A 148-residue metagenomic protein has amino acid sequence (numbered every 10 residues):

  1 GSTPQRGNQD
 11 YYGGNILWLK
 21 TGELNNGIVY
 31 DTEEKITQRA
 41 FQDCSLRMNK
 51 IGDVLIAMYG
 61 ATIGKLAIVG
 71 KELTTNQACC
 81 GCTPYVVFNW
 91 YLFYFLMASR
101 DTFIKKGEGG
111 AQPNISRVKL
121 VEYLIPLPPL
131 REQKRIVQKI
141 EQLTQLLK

Functional and structural regions predicted by a protein language model:
G1-N26, A40-C44, T62, E108: Low-complexity, Lys/Gly-biased intrinsically disordered segments
G1-T3, G27-I28, Y85, K139-L143: Conserved aromatic/hydrophobic "specificity hotspots" at molecular recognition or selectivity sites
G14, K50, V118: Structured loop/turn residues at beta-strand edges in well-structured enzyme cores
K20-T21, D31-E33, T37-M97: A short beta-sheet element
L24, I36, L120: Hydrophobic pocket-lining residues within nucleotide cofactor-binding pockets
N26-I28, I63-K65, Q145: Flexible loop/turn segments at secondary-structure boundaries
M58-Y59, L73-C80, G109-L127: A short glycine-rich beta-alpha junction/loop motif
T102, P113, V118-K148: Amphipathic alpha-helical coiled-coil/heptad-repeat segments
